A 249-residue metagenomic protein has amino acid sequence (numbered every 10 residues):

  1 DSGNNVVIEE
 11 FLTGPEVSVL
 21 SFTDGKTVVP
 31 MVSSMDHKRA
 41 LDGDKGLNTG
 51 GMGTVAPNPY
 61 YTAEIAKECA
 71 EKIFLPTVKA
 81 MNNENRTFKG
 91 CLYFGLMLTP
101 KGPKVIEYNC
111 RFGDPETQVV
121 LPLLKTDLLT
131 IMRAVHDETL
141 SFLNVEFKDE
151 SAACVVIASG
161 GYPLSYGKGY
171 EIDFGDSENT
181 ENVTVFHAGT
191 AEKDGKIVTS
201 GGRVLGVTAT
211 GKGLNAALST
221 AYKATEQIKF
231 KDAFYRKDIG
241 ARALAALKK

Functional and structural regions predicted by a protein language model:
D1-T117: Internal nucleotide-binding/catalytic subdomain
V6-L12, S34, F174, T184-T190 (+1 more regions): Beta-strand->loop->alpha-helix junctions that form or flank phosphate-binding loops in nucleotide-handling enzymes
S21-T23, I157, A209-G211: Short beta-strand-to-loop capping motifs
L41-G43, F142-N144, T190-I197: Short beta-strand/turn micro-motifs at beta-sheet edges
G50, V155, A217: Residue-level signal for inorganic ion chemistry
A70-L92, N109-N182, E192: Active-site "cap" helix and flanking loop/linker of ATP-utilizing ligase/carboxylase catalytic domains
P100, E146-D149, E178-T180, I197-R203: A structural signal for short secondary-structure junctions
A191-D194, V198-K249: Generic C-terminus detector
